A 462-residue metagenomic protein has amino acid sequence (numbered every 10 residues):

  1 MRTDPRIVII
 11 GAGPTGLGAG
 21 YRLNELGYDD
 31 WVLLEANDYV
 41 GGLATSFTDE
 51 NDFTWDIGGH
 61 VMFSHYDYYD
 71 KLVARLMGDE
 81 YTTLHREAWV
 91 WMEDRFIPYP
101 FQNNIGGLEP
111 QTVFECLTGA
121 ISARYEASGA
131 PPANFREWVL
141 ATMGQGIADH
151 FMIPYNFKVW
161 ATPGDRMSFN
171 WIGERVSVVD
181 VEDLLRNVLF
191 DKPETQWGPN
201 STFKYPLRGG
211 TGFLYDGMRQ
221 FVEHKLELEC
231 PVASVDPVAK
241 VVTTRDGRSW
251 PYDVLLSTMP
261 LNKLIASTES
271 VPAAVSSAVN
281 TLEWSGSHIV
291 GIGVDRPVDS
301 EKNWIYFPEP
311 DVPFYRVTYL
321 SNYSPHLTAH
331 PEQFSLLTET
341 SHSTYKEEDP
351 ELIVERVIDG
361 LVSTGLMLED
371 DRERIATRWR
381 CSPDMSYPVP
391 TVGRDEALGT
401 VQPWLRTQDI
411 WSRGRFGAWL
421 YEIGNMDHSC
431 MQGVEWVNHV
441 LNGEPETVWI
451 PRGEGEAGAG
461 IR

Functional and structural regions predicted by a protein language model:
P5-L33: N-terminal Rossmann-like FAD-binding beta1-loop-alpha1 element of flavoenzymes
V8-I10, L34, W250-L264: Short hydrophobic core segments
T15, Y39, N262: Conserved Rossmann-like nucleotide-cofactor binding loop
N24-T48: Glycine-rich FAD pyrophosphate-binding loop
N51-A127: Dinucleotide-binding Rossmann-like beta1-alpha1 core, especially the glycine-rich loop that anchors the ADP
R95, T112-K240, P251, T258: Active-site/ligand-binding neighborhood in enzyme catalytic cores
R245-G247: Glycine-centered tight beta-turn/hairpin loop motif at sheet-sheet or coil-to-beta transitions
Y252-V254, L261-W411, A418-E422, H428-M431 (+2 more regions): C-terminal segments that line or cap access tunnels to active or ligand-binding sites in enzymes and enzyme-associated
